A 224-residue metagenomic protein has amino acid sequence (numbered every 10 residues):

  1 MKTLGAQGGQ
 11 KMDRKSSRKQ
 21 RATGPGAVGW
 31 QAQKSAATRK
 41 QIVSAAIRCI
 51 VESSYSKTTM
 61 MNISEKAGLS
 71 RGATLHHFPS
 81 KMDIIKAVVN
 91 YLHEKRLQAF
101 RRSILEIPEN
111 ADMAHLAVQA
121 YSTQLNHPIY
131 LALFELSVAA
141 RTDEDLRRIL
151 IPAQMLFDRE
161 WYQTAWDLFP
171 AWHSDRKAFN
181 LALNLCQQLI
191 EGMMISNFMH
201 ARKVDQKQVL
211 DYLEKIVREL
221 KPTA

Functional and structural regions predicted by a protein language model:
M1-A37, M199, A224: N-terminal intrinsically disordered/low-complexity leader segments
D13-W30, R48, K57-T59, A67 (+2 more regions): Short glycine/proline-centered loop/turn elements that form peptide/ligand docking sites
Q41, A45-D83, A87: Helix-turn-helix
D83, A87, Q98-Y130, S174 (+1 more regions): Hydrophobic alpha-helical connector segments
N90-R96: Short, basic, alpha-helical segments at the C-terminal edge of helix-turn-helix-like DNA-binding modules
R96-I104, T123-F134, E144-P170, L181 (+1 more regions): Amphipathic alpha-helical packing segments from all-alpha helical-bundle domains
L146-I151, L168-A224: Hydrophobic/aromatic-rich alpha-helical bundle segments in the mid-to-C-terminal region
